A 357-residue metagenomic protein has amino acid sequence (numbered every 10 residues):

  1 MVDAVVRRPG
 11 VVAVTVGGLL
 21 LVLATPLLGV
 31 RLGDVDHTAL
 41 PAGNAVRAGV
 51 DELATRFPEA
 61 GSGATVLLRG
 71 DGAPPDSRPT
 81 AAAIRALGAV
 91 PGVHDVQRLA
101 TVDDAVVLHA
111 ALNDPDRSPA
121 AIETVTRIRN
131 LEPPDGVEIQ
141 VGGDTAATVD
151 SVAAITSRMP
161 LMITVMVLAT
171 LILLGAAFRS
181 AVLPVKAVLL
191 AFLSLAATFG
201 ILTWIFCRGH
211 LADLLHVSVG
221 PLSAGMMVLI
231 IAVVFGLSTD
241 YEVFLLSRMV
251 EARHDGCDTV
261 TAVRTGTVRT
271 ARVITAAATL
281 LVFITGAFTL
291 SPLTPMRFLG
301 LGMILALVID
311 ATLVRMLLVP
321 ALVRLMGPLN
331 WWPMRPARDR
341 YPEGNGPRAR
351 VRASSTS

Functional and structural regions predicted by a protein language model:
M1-L32, G136, T145-S357: Membrane-embedded transmembrane helical bundles of large multi-pass transporters/channels
G29-D213, P221, V243, P295: Structured non-transmembrane domains adjacent to transmembrane bundles in polytopic membrane proteins
